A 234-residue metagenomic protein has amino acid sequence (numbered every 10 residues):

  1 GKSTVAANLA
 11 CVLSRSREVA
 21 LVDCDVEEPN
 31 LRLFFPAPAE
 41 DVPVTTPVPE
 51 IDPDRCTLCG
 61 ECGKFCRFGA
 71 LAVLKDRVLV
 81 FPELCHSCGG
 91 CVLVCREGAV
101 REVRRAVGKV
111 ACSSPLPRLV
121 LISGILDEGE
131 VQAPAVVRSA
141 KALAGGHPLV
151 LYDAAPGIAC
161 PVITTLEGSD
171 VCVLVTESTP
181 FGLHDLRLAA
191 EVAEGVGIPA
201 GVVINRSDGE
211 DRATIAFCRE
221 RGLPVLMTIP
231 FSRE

Functional and structural regions predicted by a protein language model:
G1-V22: Walker A/P-loop phosphate-binding motif and the immediately C-terminal alpha-helix
R17-R32, R104-V110: Short beta-strand-centered segment that lines the nucleotide-binding/catalytic pocket of NTP-utilizing
C24-D25, S123-Q132, V137-V162: Switch II (G3) loop of P-loop NTPases
E27-V48, S113-S114: P-loop NTPase switch/communication element
E50-G69, L79-G98: Cysteine-centered iron-sulfur cluster-binding motifs in ferredoxin-type domains/subunits of redox enzymes
A159-F181, D185-R187: Inter-motif core of Ras-like GTPase G domains
L183-N205, A213-C218: Conserved C-terminal guanine-recognition region of P-loop GTPase G domains, centered on the G4
F217-E234: Beta-strand-loop-alpha "switch" segments that mediate conformational coupling across diverse proteins
